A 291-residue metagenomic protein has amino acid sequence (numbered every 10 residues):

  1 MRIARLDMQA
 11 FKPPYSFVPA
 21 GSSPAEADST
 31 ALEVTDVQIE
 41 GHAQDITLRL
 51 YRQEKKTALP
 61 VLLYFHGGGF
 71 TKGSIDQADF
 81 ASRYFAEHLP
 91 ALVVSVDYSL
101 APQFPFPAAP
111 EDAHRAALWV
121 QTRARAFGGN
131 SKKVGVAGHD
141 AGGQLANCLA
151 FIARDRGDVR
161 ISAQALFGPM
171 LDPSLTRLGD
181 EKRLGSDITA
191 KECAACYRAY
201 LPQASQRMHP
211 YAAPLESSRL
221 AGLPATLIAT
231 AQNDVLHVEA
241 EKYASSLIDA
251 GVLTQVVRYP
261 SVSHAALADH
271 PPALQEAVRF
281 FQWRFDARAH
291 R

Functional and structural regions predicted by a protein language model:
M1-Q53, P272, F285-R291: A glycine/proline-hinged amphipathic helix-loop "lid/cap" segment that gates access to hydrophobic ligand pockets
A58-G68: Short beta-strand element of the alpha/beta-hydrolase
D76-V96: Short amphipathic alpha-helix adjacent to the substrate-entry channel of hydrolases
F104-R125: Alpha/beta-hydrolase active-site loop
Q121-A137, R156: Gly/Ser-rich "nucleophile elbow"/oxyanion-hole loop immediately N-terminal to the catalytic nucleophile in hydrolases
F151-S205: Hydrolase active-site cap/lid region
I228-T230: Short beta-strand/loop motif that positions the catalytic acidic residue of the alpha/beta-hydrolase fold
V262-P271: Catalytic histidine-centered segment of alpha/beta-hydrolase-like enzymes
